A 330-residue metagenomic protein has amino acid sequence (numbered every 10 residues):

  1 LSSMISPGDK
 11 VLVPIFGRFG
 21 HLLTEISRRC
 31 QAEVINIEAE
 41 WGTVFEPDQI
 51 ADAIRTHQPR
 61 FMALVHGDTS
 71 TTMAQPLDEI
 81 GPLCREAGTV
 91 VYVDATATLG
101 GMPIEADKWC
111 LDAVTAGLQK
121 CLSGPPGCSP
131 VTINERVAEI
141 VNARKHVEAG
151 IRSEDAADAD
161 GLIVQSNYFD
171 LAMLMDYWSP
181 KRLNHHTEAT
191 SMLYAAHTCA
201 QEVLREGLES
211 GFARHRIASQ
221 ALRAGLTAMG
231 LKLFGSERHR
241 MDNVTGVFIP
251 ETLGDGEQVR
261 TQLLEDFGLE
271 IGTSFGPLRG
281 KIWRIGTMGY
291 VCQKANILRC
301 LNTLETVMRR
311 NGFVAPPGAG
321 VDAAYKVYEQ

Functional and structural regions predicted by a protein language model:
I5-G20: Conserved PLP-anchoring active-site segment centered on the Schiff-base-forming lysine
F45-G100, A113, C121: Active-site phosphate-binding strand-loop segment of PLP-dependent enzymes
D107-Q119: Conserved active-site segment immediately N-terminal to the catalytic lysine that forms the internal aldimine
L122-A224, A228, E329-Q330: Active-site C-terminal subdomain of aminotransferase-like
G207-R214, A228-E237, S274-G276, N311-A323: Flexible, glycine/charged-enriched surface loops at secondary-structure junctions
K232-D266: Conserved PLP-binding catalytic core of the aspartate aminotransferase-like
P277, K281-Q330: PLP-dependent enzyme catalytic core of the Aspartate aminotransferase-like
